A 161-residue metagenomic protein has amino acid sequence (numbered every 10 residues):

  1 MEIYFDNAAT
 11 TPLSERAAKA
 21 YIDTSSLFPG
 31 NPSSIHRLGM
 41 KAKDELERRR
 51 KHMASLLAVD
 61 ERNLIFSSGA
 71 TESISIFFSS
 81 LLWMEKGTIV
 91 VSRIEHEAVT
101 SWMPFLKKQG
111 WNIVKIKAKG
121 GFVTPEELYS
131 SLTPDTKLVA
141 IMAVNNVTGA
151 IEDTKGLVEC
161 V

Functional and structural regions predicted by a protein language model:
M1-V161: Pyridoxal 5′-phosphate
